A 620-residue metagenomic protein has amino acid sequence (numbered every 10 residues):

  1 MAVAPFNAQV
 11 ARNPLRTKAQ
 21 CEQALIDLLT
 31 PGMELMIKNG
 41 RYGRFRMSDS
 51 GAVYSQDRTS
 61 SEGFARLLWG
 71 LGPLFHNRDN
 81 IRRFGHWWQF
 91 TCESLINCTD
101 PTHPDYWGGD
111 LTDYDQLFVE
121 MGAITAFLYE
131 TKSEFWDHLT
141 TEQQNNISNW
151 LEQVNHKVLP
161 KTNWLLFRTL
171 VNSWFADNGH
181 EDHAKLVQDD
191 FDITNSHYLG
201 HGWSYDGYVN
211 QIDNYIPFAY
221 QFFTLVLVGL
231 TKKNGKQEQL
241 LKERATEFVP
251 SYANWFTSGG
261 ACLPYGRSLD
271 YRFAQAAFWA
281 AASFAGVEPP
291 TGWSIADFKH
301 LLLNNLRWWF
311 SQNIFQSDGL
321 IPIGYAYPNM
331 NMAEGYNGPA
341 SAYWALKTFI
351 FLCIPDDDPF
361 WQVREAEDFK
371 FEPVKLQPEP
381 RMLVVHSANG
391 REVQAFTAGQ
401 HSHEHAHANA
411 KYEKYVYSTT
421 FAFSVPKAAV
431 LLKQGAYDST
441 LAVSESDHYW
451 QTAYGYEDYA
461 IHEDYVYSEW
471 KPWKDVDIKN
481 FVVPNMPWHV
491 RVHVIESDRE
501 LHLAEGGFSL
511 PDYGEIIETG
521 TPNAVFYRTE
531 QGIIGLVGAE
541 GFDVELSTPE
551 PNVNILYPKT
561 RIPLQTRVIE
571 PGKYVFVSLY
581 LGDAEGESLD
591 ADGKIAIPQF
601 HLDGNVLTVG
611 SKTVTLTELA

Functional and structural regions predicted by a protein language model:
A2-E62, H86-S94: Low-complexity, Ser/Thr/Pro/Gly-enriched N-terminal "stalk/linker" regions
D27, P31, F45-S50, G319-A326 (+1 more regions): C-terminal catalytic domain of Rieske-type non-heme iron oxygenases
D57, N331-G335, Q565-V568: Short, flexible active-site recognition loops that position polar ligands and cofactors
D57-R78, F84, W88-S283: Aromatic-lined, polymer-binding surfaces characteristic of secreted/periplasmic polysaccharide-degrading enzymes
T102-W107, I147, S258-P264, L269-H405: Carbohydrate-active enzyme catalytic cores, enriched for enzymes that act on polyanionic acidic polysaccharides
Y336-P355, P359-E515: Catalytic and substrate-binding regions of extracellular carbohydrate-active enzymes, especially polysaccharide lyases
V430-A620: Extended repeat-based interaction scaffolds and adjacent low-complexity, acidic/S/T/P-biased segments that form broad
